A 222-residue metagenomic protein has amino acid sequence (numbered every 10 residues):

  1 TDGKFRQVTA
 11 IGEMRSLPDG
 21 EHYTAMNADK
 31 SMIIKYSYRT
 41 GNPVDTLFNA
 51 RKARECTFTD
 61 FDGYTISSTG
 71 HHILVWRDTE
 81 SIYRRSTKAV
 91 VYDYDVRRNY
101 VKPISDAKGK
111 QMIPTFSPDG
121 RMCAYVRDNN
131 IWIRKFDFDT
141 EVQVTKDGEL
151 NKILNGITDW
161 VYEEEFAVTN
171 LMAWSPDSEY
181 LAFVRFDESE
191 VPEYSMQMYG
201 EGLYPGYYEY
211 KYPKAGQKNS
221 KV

Functional and structural regions predicted by a protein language model:
D2-I34, T65: Beta-strand-rich domains and repeat architectures in extracellular enzymes and scaffolds, especially beta-propellers
K4-T9, A53-D60, Q111, N151-A167: Short glycine-/Asp-/Thr-/Trp-enriched loop segments that recur within the blades of beta-propeller repeat domains
P18-D19, S68-T69, P118-D119, P176-D177: Residue-level detector of Asp-centered blade-edge/turn motifs that repeat once per structural unit in beta-propeller
Y23, I73, G120-C123, S178-L181: Hydrophobic beta-strand positions that form the internal "hydrophobic ladder" of WD40/Gbeta-like beta-propeller blades
Y38-G41, D95-N99, F136-D139: Short loop/turn segments that connect beta-strands within beta-propeller blades
R39-E80, Y100-P103, A107-M112: Blade-loop segments of beta-propeller domains
G41-N42, D78-Y83, T87-V90, V144-M172 (+1 more regions): Predominantly five- to eight-bladed beta-propeller fold
V90-R97, R134, K221-V222: Beta-propeller blade signature
